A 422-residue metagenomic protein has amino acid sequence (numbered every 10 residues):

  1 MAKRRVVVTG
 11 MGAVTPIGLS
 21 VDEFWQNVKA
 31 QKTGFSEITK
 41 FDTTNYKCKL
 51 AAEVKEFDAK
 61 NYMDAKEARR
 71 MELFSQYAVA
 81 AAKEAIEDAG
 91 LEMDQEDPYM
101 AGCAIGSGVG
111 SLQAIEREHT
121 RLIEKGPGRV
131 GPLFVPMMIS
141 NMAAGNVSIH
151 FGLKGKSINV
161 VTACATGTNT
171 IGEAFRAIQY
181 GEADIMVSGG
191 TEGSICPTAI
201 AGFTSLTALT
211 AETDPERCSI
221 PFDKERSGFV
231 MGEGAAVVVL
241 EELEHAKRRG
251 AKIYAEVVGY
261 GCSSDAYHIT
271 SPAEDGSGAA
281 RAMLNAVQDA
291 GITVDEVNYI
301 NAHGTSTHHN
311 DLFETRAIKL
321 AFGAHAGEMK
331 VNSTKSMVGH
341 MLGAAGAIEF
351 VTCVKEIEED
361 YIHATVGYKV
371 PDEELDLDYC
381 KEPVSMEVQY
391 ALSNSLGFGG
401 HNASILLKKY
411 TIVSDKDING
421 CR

Functional and structural regions predicted by a protein language model:
M1-E67, E244-Y254, V351-V366, K408-R422: ACP-dependent fatty acid/polyketide chain-elongation machinery
M1-V8, Q95-D97, A290-E296, A324-G327 (+1 more regions): Flexible, low-complexity linker/loop segments at domain and module junctions
R5-T9, S36, D214-A290, Y299 (+1 more regions): Condensing-enzyme catalytic core mediating Claisen C-C bond formation in acyl metabolism
V8, E23-F24, K29-T162, T191-I200 (+2 more regions): Conserved beta-ketoacyl condensing-enzyme motif
A13-D22, A65-K83, V130-I139, S157-G172 (+4 more regions): Active-site pocket-shaping loop/turn-to-helix segments
A78-L91, S140-A144, S148-E192, V230-A251 (+2 more regions): Active-site-proximal alpha-helical scaffold in enzymes
A85-D97, A246-G250, M283-Y299, A321-H325: Phosphate/pyrophosphate-binding loops at sites that engage ATP/ADP/AMP, CoA/4′-phosphopantetheine, polyphosphate
E182-S227, Y260-E274, G304-D311, E328-L377: Acyl-CoA/ACP chain-elongation machinery
